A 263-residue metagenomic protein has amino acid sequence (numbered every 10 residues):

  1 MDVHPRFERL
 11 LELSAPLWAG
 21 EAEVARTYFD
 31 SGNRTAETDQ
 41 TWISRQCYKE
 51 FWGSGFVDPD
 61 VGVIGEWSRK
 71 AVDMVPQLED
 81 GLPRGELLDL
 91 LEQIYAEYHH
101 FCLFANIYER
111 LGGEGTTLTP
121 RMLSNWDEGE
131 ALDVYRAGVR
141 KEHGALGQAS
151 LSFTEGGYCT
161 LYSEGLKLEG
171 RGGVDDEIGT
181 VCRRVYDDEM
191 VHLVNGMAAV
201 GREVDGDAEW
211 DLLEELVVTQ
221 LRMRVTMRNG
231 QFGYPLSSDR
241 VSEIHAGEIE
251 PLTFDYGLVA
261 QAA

Functional and structural regions predicted by a protein language model:
M1-A263: Non-heme di-metal
